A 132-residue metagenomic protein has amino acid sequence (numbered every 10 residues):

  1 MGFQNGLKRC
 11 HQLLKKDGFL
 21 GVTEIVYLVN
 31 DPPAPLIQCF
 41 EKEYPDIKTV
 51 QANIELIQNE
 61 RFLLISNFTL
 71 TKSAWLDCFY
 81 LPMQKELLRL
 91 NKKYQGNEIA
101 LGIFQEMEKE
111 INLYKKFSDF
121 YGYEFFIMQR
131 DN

Functional and structural regions predicted by a protein language model:
M1-Q4, K48, D119: Residue-level recognition of alpha-helix initiation/capping sites
Q4-F19: A short glycine-rich, Lys/Arg-flanked "PGG" loop and its adjoining helix->strand segment in the class I
G18-G21, K93: Mobile, glycine-enriched helix-loop/loop "lid" segments at the mouths of ligand-binding/catalytic clefts that gate
G21-E24, I65-F68: Short, conserved beta-strand edge motifs with alternating hydrophobic and charged residues
V22-Y44: Short, glycine-/aromatic-enriched active-site segment of Class I SAM-dependent methyltransferases
P45-N67: Short alpha-helix
S66-N132: Conserved Class I S-adenosyl-L-methionine
